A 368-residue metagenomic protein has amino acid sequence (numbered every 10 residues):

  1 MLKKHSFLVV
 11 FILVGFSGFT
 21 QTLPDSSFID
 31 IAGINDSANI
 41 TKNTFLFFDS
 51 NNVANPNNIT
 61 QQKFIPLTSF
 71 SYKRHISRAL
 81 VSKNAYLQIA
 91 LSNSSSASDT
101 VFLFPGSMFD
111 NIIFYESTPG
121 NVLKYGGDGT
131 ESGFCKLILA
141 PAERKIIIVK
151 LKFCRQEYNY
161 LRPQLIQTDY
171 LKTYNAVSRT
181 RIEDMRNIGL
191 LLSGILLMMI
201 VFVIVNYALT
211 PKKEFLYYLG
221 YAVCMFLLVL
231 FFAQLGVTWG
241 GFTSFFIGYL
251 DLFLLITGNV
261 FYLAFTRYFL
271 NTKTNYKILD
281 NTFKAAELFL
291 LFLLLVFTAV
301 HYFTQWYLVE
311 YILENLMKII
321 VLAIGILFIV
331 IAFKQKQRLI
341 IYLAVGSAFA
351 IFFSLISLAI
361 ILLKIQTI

Functional and structural regions predicted by a protein language model:
M1-L2: N-terminal secretory signal peptides that target proteins for export/translocation
H5-V14: Sec-dependent N-terminal signal peptides
F16-T20: Sec/Tat signal peptide C-region and signal peptidase I cleavage site
Q21-M185: Soluble non-transmembrane domains of integral membrane proteins
R179-Y207, Y311-I331: First transmembrane helix
M199-L227, N271: Juxtamembrane interface at the cytosolic side of transmembrane helices
L227-F261, Y268, K273-I368: Interfacial "cap-and-anchor" motif at the non-cytosolic start of specific transmembrane alpha-helices
